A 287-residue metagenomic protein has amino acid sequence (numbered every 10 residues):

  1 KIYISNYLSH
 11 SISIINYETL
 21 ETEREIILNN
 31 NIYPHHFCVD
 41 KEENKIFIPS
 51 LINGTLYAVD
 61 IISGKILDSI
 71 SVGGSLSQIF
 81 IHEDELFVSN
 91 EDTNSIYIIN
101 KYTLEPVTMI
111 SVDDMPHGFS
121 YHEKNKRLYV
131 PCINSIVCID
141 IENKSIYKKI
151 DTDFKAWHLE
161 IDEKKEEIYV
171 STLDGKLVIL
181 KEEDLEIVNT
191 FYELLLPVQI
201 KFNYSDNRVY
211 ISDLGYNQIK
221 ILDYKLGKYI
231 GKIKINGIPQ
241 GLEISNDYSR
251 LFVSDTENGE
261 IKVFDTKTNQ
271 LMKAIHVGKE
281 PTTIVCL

Functional and structural regions predicted by a protein language model:
K1-L287: Predominantly soluble domains enriched in secretory-pathway, periplasmic, or organellar proteins
